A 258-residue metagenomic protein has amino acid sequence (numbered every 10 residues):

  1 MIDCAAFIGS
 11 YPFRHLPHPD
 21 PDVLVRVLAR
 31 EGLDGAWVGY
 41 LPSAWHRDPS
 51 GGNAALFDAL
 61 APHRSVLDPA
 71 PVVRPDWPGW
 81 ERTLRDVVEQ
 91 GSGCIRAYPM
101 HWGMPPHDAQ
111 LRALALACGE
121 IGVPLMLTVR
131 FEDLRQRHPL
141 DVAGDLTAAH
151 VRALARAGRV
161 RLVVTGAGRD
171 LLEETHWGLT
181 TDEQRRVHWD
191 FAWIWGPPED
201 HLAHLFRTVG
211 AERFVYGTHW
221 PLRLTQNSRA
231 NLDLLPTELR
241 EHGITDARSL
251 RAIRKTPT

Functional and structural regions predicted by a protein language model:
M1-C4, W37-Y40, A70-V72, R96 (+3 more regions): Active-site neighborhood of phospho(di)ester-bond hydrolases with catalytic His/Asp-centered motifs
I2-I8, P17-G35, T208-V215, R223-T258: Mid-to-C-terminal alpha-helical segments outside catalytic/metal-binding sites
A5, L28, L56, L60 (+4 more regions): Conserved, mostly hydrophobic/aromatic
A5-Y11, T128, G166: Histidine-centered divalent metal-coordination motifs
A6-F7, Y11, D22-W45, L67-V72 (+2 more regions): Divalent metal-dependent hydrolysis catalytic cores, especially in the metallo-beta-lactamase
P12-P19, S43-G51, V73-E81, H101-A109 (+3 more regions): Acidic-and-aromatic substrate-binding clefts and catalytic sites of carbohydrate-active enzymes
D34, R47-D133: Active-site gating/metal-coordination segments in enzymes
G93-C94, H107-V215: Catalytic pocket-lining loop regions of alpha/beta-barrel enzymes, especially the amidohydrolase/enolase/GH5 lineages
